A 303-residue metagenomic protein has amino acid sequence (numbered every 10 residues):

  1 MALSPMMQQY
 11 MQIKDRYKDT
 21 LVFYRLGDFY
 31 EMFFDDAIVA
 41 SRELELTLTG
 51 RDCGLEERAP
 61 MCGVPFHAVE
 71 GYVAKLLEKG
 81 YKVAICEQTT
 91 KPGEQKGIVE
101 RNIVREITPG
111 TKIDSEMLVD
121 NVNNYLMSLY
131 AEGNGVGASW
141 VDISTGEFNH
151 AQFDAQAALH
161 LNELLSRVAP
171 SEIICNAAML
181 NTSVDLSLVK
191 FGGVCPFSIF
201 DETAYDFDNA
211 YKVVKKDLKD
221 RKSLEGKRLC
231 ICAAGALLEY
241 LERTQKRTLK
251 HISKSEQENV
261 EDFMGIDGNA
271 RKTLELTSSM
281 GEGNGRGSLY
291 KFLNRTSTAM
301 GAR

Functional and structural regions predicted by a protein language model:
M1-R303: Charged catalytic and DNA/RNA-contacting regions of genome-maintenance and nucleic-acid-processing enzymes
